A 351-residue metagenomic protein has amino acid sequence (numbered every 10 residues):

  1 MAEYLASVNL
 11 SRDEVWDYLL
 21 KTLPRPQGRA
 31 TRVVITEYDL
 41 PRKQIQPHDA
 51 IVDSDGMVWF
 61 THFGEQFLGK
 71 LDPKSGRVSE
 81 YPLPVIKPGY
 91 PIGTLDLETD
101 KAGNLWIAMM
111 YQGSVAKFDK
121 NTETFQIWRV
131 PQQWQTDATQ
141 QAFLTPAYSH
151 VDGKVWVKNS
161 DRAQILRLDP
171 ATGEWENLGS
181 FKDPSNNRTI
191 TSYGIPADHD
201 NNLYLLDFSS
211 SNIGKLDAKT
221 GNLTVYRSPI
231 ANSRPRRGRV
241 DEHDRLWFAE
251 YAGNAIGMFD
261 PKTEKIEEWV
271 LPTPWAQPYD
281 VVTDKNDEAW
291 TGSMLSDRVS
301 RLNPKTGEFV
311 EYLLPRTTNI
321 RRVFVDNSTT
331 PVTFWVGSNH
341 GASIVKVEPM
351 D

Functional and structural regions predicted by a protein language model:
M1-W16, G56, L105, V155: C-terminal capping alpha-helices of c-type cytochrome domains
N9, D13-R29, T36-F67: Beta-strand-rich domains and repeat architectures in extracellular enzymes and scaffolds, especially beta-propellers
Y18-T22, T36-D39, S79-P84, Q126-Q132 (+4 more regions): Beta-propeller fold detector
K43-D55, I86-A102, Q133-D152, D183-D200 (+4 more regions): Beta-rich, blade/repeat-based domains predominating in secreted/periplasmic proteins but also intracellular
V58-G64, L105-Y111, Y148-H150, V155-D161 (+4 more regions): Conserved beta-strand positions in repeat-built beta-propeller and related beta-rich domains
F67-K70, S114-K117, Q164-R167, N212-K215 (+3 more regions): A short loop-to-beta-strand structural motif that recurs across blades of beta-propeller domains
D72-G76, D119-E123, D169-G173, D217-G221 (+3 more regions): Short loop/turn segments that connect beta-strands within beta-propeller blades
L314-D351: Blade-level signature of beta-propeller repeat domains, shared across WD40, Kelch, NHL, RCC1 and BNR/Asp-box propellers
